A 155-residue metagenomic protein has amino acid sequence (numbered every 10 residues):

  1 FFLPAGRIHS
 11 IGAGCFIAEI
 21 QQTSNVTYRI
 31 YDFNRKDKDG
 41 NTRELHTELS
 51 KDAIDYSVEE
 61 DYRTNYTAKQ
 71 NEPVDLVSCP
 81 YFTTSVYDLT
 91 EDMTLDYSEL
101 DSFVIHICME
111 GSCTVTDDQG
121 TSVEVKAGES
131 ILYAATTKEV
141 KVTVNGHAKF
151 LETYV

Functional and structural regions predicted by a protein language model:
F1-F2, D117-T137: Short acidic-glycine-tyrosine-enriched beta hairpin
F2, S10, E19, T83-V86 (+1 more regions): Structured core elements
G6-V26, A135-V155: Ligand-binding loop in jelly-roll beta-barrel domains
R7, M93, D101, E129 (+1 more regions): Surface-exposed loop/turn positions
G14-F16, Q22-N25, R29-G40, H106 (+2 more regions): Non-heme Fe(II)/2-oxoglutarate
T27-L100: C-terminal amphipathic alpha-helical segment
Y87, I105, G111, G128 (+1 more regions): Hydrophobic, well-ordered secondary-structure elements that form the walls of internal hydrophobic environments
T90-Q119: Glycine- and acidic-residue-biased ligand/ion/polar-headgroup-sensing regions
